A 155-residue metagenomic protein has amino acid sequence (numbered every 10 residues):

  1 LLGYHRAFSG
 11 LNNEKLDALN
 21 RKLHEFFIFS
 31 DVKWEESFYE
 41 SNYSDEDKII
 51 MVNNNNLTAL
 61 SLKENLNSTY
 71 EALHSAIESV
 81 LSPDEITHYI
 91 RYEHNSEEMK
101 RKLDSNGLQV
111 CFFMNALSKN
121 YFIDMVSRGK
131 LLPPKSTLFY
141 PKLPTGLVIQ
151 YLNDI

Functional and structural regions predicted by a protein language model:
L1-I155: Surface-exposed, charge/polar-rich loops and edge strands
